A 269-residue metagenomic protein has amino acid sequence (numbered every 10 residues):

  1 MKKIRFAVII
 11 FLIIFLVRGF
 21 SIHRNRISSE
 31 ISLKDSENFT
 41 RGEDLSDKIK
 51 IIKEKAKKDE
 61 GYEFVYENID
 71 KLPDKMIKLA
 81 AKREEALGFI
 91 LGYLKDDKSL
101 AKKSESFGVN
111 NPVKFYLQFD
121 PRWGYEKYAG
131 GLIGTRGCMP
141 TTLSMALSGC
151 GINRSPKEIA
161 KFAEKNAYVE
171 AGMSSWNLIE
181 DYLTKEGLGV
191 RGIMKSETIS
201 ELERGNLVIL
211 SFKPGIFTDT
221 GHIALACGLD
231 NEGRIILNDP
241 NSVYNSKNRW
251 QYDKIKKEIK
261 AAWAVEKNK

Functional and structural regions predicted by a protein language model:
M1-F11: N-terminal Sec-pathway targeting helices
F6, F15-A163, A167: Active-site-adjacent structural segments surrounding the nucleophilic cysteine of cysteine proteases and isopeptidases
G19-S28, T40, P214-K269: Active-site signature of cysteine proteases
W123-E126, I193-K195, L202, E258-I259: Extracytoplasmic/periplasm-facing segments of secreted or lipoprotein envelope proteins
E126-L132, G192-K195, F212-K213, N248: N-terminal post-signal-peptidase region of extra-cytosolic proteins
M139-L147, P156, A160, W176 (+5 more regions): Extracytoplasmic/secreted envelope proteins and their assembly/folding machinery, especially bacterial periplasmic
V169-M173: Solvent-exposed, charged helical/coil patches that constitute nucleic-acid or partner-interaction surfaces
S175-C227: ...with weaker cross-activation on analogous glycine-rich loops/strands in unrelated enzymes
